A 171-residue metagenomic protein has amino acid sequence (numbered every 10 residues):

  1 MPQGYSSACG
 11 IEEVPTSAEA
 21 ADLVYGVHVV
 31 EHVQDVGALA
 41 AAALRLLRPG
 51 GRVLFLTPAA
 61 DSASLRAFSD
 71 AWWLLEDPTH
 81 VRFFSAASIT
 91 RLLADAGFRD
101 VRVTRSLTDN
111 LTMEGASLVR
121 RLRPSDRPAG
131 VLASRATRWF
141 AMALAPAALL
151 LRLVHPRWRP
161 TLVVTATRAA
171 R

Functional and structural regions predicted by a protein language model:
M1-F68, P78-D95, V101, T161-A169: Conserved SAM-binding loop
S6, S69-A71, G115-R120: Short low-complexity, flexible loop/linker segments enriched in glycine and/or proline with clustered acidic
L23-G26, L46, W72-E76, A133 (+2 more regions): A near-ubiquitous, low-amplitude feature marking generic local secondary-structure context
V27-H28, L65-D70, L93-R102, R121-S125 (+1 more regions): Noncatalytic linker/hinge segments flanking ATPase motor cores
L54-F55, W73, S134-W139: N-terminal start-of-chain detector that recognizes signal peptides and the immediate post-cleavage beginning
D70-W73, P156: Short, flexible turn/loop "capping" segments at secondary-structure junctions
W73-L74, H80-F84, V119-R127: A structural motif corresponding to the C-terminal lobe/cap of the Radical SAM core domain
R105-R171: A C-terminal cap/extension of S-adenosyl-L-methionine-dependent methyltransferases that defines the acceptor-substrate
